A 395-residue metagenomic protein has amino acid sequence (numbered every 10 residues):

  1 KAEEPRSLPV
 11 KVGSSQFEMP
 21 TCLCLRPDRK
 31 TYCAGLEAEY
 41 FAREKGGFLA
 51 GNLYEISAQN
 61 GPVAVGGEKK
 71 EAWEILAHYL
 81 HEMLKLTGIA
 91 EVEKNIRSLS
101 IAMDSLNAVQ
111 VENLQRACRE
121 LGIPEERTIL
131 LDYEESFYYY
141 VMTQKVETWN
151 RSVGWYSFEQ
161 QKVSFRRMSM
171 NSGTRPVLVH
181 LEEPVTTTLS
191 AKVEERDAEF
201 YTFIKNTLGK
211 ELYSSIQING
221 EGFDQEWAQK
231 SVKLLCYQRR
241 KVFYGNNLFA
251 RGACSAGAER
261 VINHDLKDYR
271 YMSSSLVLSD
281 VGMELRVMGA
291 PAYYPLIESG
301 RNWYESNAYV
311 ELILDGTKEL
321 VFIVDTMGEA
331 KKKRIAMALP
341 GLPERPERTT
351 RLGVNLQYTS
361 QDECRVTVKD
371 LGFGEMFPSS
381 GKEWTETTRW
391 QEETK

Functional and structural regions predicted by a protein language model:
K1, K145-S164, S169-N171, G220-F223 (+2 more regions): A short acidic Gly-Thr/Ser loop motif
K1-P62, R119, I129-L130, L339 (+1 more regions): Early-domain small/polar-rich strand-loop-helix modules and first-structured segments of the mature chain
G13-A102, T187-Y201, Y213: Conserved phosphate-binding loops in N-terminal lobes of ATP-dependent enzymes of the actin/Hsp70/sugar-kinase
E74-M142, N246: Active-site neighborhood for divalent-cation/phosphate handling
L99-V111, K205-K233, K241-N246: Glycine-rich phosphate-binding loops at beta-strand->alpha-helix junctions
I123-G154, L248-L266, P346: Conserved phosphate-binding catalytic cores of ATP/NTP-utilizing and phosphoryl-transfer enzymes
E126-L131, S136-Y140, T148, K162-A198: Short, flexible helix-coil linker/hinge segments at the edges of structured domains or between repeats
L248, S255-G341, R351: Acidic, glycine/GT-rich loop-and beta-edge segments that sit at the periphery of enzyme/chaperone cores
